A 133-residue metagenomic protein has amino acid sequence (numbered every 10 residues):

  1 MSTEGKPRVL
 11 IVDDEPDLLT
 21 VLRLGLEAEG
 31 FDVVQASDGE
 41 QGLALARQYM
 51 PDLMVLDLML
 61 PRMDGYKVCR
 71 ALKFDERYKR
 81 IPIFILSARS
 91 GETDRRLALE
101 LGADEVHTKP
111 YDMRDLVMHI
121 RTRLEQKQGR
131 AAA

Functional and structural regions predicted by a protein language model:
D13, D57, S87: Active-site residues of response regulator receiver
L19, P61, K79, G91: The feature encodes the CheY-like receiver
T20-A28: Charged docking surfaces used in two-component/phosphorelay signaling
G30-S37, L45: Short hydrophobic/Thr-rich beta-strand motif most characteristic of the beta2 strand and flanking loop of CheY-like
Y49-V55, L60: Active-site beta3 strand of CheY-like receiver
Y111-I120: C-terminal output helix
